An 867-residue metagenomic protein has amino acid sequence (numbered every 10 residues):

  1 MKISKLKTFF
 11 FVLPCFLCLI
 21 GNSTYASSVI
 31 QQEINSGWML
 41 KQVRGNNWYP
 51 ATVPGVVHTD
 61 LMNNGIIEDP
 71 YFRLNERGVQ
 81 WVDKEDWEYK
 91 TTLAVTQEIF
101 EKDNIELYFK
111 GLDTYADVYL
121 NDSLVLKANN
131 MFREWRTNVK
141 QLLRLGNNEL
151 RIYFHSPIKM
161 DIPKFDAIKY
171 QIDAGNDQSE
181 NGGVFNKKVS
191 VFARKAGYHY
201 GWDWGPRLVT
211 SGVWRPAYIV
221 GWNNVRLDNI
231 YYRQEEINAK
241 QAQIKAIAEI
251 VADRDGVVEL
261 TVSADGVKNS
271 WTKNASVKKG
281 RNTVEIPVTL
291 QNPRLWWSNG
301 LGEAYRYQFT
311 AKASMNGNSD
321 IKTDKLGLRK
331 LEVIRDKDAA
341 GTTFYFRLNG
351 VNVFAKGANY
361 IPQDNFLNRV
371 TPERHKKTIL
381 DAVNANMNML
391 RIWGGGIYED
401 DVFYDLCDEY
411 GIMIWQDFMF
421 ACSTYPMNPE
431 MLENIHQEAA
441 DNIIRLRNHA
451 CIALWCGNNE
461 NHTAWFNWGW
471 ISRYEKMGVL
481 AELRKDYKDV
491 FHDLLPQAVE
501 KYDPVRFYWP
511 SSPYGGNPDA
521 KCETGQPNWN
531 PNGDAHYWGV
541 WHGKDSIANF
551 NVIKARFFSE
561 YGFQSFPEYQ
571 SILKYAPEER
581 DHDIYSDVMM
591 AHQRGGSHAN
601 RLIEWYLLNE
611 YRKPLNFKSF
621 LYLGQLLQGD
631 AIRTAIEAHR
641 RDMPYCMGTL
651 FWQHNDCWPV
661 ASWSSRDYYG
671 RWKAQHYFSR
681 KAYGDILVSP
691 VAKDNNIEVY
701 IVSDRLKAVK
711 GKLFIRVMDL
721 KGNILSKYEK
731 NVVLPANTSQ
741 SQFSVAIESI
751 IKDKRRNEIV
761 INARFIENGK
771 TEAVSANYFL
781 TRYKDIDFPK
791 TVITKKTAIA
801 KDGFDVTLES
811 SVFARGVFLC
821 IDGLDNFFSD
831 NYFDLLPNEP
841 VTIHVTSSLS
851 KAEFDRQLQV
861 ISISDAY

Functional and structural regions predicted by a protein language model:
M1-F16, S23-M389, R641-D642, C646 (+2 more regions): Secreted/periplasmic carbohydrate-active enzymes, especially glycoside hydrolases
Q32-E33, M39-N46, T52, Y198 (+9 more regions): Substrate-binding clefts and catalytic carboxylate motifs of secreted carbohydrate-active enzymes
M131, D203, N359-T371, N386-G396 (+4 more regions): The substrate-binding groove and active-site-proximal loops of carbohydrate-active enzymes, especially glycoside
N147, V353, A385-L390, D408-M413 (+3 more regions): Loop/turn elements at helix/coil->beta-strand transitions in domains of secreted/extracellular proteins
K356-A358, L390-I392, I414-Q416, F557-S559 (+1 more regions): Hydrophobic faces of well-ordered beta-strands that scaffold small-molecule active sites in alpha/beta enzyme cores
D381-A382, C407, L446, H639: Generic structural signal for hydrophobic
M389-N434, G525, N530-Y537, W541-K544: Aromatic-lined substrate-binding rim segments of carbohydrate-active enzymes
M427-N517: Active-site neighborhood of glycoside hydrolase catalytic domains
